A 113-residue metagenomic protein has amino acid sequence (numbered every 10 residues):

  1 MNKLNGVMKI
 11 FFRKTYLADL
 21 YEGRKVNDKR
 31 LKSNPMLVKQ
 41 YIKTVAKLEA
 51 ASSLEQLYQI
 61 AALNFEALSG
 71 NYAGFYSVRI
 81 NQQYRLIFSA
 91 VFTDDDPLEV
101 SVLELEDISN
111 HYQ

Functional and structural regions predicted by a protein language model:
M1-V45: Arg/Lys-rich, positively charged N-terminal/basic patches that mediate binding to nucleic acids
M1-V7, Y76-Q113: Enriched for short, Lys/Arg-rich terminal
R13, L37, Y41-T44, N64 (+4 more regions): Amphipathic alpha-helical interface surfaces
T15, V26, S52, I60-L63 (+1 more regions): Residue-level signal for pocket-adjacent positions within structured domains
L48: Conserved phosphate-interacting/catalytic interface
S52-Y76: A short, surface-exposed loop/turn module that caps and links secondary-structure elements
